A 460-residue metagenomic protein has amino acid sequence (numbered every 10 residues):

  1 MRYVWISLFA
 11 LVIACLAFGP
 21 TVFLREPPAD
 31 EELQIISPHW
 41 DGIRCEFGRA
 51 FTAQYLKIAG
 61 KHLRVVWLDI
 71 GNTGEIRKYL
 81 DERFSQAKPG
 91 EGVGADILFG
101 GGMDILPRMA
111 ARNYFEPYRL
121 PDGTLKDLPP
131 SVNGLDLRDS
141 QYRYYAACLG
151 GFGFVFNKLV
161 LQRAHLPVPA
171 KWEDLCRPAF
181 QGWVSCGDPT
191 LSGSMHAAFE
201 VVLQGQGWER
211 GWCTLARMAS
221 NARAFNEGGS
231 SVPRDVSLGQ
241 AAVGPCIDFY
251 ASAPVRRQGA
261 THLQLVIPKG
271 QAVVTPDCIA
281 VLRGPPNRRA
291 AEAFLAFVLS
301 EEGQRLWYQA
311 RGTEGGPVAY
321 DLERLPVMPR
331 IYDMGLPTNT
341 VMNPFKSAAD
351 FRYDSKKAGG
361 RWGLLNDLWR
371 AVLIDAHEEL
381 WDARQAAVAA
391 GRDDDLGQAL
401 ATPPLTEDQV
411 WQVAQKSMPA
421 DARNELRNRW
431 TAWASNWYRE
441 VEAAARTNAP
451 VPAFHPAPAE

Functional and structural regions predicted by a protein language model:
Y3, F18-R108, P233: Early extracytoplasmic/lumenal segment of secretory-pathway proteins
A87-P89, V93-L98, E116-K158, E173 (+1 more regions): A structural signal for short loop-to-beta-strand junctions that line the ligand-binding cleft of periplasmic/secreted
M109-Y118, D139-S140, P254-I267: Ligand-binding "clamshell"
D127-P130, G150, T214-A219, G259-P285 (+1 more regions): Periplasmic-binding protein-like
V155-V160, V274-R288, L306-W307: A bilobed periplasmic-binding-protein/Venus flytrap-type ligand-binding module shared by bacterial periplasmic
V201-L265, R305: Ligand-binding pocket segment of bilobal, Venus flytrap-like solute-binding proteins
L282, N287-R352: Mature extracytoplasmic/periplasmic domains
W381-E460: C-terminal non-catalytic accessory extensions
